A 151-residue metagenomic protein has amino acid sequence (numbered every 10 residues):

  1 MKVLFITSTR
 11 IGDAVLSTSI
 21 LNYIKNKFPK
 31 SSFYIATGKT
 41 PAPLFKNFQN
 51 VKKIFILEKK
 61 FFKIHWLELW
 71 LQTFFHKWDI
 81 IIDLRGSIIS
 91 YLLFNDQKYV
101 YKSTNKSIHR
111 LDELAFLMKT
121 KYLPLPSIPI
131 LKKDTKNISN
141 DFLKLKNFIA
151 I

Functional and structural regions predicted by a protein language model:
M1-I151: Catalytic machinery of carbohydrate-active enzymes, primarily nucleotide-sugar-dependent glycosyltransferases
